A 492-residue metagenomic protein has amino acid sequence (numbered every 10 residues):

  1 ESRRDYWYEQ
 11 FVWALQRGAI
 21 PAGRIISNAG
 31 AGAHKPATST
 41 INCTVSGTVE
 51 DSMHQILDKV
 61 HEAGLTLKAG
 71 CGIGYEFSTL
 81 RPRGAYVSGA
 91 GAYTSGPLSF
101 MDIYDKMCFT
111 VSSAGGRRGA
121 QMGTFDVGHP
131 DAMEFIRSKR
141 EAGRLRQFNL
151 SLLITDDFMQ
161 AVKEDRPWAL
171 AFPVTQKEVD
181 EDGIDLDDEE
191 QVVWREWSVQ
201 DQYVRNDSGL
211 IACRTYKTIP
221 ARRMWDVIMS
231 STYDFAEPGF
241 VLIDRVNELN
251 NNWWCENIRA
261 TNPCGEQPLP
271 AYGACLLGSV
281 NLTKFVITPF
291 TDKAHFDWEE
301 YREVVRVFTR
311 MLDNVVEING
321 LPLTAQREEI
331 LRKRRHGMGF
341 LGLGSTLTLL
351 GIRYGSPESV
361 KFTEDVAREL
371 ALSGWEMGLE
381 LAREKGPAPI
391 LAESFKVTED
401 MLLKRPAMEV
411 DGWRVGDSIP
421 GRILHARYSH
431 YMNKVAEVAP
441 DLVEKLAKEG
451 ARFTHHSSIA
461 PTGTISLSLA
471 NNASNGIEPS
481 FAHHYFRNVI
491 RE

Functional and structural regions predicted by a protein language model:
E1-E492: Extended catalytic cores of very large enzyme megasubunits
